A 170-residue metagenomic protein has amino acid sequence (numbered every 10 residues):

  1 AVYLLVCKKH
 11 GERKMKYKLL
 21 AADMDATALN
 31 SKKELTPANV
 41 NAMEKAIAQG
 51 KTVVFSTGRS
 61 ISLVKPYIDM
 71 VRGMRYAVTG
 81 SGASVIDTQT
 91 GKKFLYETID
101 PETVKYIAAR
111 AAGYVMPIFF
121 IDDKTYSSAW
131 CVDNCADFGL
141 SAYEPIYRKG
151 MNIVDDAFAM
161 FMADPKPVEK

Functional and structural regions predicted by a protein language model:
A1-K14: Short, Lys/Arg-enriched N-terminal segments with co-localized hydrophobic residues within the first ~10-30 amino acids
K14, M70-V71, P165: Alpha-helix termination/capping residues and helix-transition junctions
Y17-K32: Asp-based phosphoryl-transfer active-site loop
P37-S141: Active-site phosphate-binding/coordination module
G91-F94, K166-K170: Short, solvent-exposed beta-strand edge segments and adjacent coil->beta transition regions
C135-A159: Acidic, His- and aromatic-enriched active-site or binding-groove loops in soluble protein domains that engage sugars
D155-E169: Alpha-helix-centered segments that form part of catalytic cores
